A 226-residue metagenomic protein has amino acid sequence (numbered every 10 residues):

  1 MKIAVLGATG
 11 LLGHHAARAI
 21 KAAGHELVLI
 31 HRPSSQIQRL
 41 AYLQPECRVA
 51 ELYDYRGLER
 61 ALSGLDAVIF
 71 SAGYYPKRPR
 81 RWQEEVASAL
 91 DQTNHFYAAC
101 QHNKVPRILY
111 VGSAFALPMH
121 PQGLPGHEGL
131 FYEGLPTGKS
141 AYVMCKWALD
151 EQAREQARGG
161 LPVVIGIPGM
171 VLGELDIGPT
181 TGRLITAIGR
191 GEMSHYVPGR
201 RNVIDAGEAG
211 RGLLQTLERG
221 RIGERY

Functional and structural regions predicted by a protein language model:
I3-A23: N-terminal Rossmann NAD(P)H-binding glycine-rich loop of SDR-like oxidoreductase domains
S35-D91, A99: NAD(P)H-binding glycine-rich loop region in Rossmannoid oxidoreductase-like domains and their noncatalytic homologs
S88-S140: Conserved Rossmann-fold NAD(P)-dependent oxidoreductase catalytic core, especially the SDR/UDP-sugar
T137-V164: Active-site Tyr-X1-5-Lys
P162-I165, G169-R201: NAD(P)-dependent short-chain dehydrogenase/reductase
I185-S194, G199-Y226: Alpha-helical substrate-binding/gating segment
